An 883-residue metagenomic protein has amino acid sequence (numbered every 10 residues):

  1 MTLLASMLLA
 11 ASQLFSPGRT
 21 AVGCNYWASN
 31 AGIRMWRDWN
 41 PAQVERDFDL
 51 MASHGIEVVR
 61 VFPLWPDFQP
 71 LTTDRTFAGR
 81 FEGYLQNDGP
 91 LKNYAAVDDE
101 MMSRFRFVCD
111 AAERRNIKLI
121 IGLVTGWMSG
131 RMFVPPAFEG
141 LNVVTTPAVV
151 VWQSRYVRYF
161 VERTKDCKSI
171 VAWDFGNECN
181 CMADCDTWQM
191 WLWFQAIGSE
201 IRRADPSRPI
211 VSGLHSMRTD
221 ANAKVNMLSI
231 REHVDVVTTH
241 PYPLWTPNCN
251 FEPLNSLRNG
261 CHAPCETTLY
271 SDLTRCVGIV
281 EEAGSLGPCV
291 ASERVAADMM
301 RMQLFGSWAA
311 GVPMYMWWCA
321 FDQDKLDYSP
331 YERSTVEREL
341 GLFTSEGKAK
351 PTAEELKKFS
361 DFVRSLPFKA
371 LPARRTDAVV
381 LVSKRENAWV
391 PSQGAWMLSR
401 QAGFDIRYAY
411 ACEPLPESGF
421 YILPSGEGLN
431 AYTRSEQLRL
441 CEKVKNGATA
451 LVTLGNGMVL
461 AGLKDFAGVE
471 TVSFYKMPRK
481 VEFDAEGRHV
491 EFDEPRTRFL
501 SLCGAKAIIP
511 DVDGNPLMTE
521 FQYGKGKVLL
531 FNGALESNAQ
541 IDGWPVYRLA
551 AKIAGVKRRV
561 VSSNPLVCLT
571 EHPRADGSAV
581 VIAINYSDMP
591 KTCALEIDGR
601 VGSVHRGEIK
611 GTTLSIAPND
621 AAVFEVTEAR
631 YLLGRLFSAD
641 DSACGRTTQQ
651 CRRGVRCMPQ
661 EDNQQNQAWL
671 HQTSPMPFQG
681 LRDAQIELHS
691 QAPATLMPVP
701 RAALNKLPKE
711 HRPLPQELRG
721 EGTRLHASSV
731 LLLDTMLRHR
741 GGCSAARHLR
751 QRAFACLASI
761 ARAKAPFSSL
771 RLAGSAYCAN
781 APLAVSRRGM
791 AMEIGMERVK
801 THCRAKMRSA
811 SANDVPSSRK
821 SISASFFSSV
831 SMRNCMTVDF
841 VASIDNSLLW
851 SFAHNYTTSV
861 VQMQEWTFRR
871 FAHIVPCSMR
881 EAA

Functional and structural regions predicted by a protein language model:
F15-V234: Active-site mouth of glycoside hydrolases
A28, N180-D184, Y242-L244, N248-P253 (+3 more regions): Active-site clefts of carbohydrate-active enzymes
A283, A296-Y331: Substrate-binding cleft of secreted/luminal carbohydrate-active enzymes
A320-D377: Aromatic-rich peripheral "rim/lid" segments of glycoside hydrolase catalytic domains that contact and position glycan
S399-P416: A short, well-structured beta->alpha microelement
L429-F637: A conserved amphipathic helix/loop scaffold that creates a polar/acidic microenvironment used either to coordinate
Q649-Q650, Q660-Q667: Short, charge-rich patches within N-terminal targeting peptides
R747-R752, C756-R771, S775-A779, S786-R788 (+7 more regions): Low-acidity, Ser/Thr- and Arg-rich intrinsically disordered low-complexity segments
